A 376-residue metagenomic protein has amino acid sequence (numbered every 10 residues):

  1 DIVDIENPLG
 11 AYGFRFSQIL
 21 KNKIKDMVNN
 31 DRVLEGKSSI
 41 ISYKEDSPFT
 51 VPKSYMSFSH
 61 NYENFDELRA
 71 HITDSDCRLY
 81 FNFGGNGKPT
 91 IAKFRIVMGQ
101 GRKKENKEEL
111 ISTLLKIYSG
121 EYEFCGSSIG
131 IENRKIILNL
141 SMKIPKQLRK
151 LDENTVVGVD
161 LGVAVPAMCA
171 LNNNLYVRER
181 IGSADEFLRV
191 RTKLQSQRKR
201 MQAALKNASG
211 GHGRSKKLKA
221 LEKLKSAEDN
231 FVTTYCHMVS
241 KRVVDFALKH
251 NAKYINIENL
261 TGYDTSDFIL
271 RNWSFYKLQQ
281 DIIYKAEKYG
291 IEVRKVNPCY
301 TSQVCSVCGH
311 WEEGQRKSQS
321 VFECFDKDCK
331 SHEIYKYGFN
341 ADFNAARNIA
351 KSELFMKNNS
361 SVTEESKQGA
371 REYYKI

Functional and structural regions predicted by a protein language model:
D1-I376: Nucleic-acid substrate recognition interfaces
